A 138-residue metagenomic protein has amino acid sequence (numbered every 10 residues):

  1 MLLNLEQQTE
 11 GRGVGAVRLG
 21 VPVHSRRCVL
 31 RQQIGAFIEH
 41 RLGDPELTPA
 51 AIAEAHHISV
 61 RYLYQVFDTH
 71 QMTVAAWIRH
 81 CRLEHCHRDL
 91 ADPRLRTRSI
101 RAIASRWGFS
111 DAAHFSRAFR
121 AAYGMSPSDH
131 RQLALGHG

Functional and structural regions predicted by a protein language model:
M1-G20: An amphipathic alpha-helical interaction segment
V21-L47, A53-H56, W77-T97: A short, Lys/Arg-enriched amphipathic alpha-helix from helix-turn-helix/homeodomain DNA-binding modules
E46, F67-H85, D89-L90, A118 (+1 more regions): Alpha-helical DNA-contacting segments of helix-turn-helix folds
E46-L47, M72, R98, S110: Residue-level signal for the short linker/turn that defines the boundary of a DNA-recognition helix
A50-A51, Y62, A102: Alpha-helical residues within helix-turn-helix
R61-Y62, T73, A113-H114: Residues in the helix-turn-helix
P93-L133: Sequence-specific DNA-binding recognition helix
